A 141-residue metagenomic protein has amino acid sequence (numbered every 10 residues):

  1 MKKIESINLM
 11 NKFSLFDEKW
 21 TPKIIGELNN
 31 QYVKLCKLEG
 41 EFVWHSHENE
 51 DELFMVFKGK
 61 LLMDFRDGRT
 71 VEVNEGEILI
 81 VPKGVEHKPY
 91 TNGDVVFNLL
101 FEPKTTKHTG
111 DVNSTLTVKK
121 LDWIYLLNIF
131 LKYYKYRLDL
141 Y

Functional and structural regions predicted by a protein language model:
M1-K34, S114-Y133, R137, Y141: A short, N-terminal "cap"/entry segment at the start of jelly-roll beta-barrel domains of the cupin/DSBH fold
N29, F57-K58, N74-E75: A cytosolic small-molecule/anion-sensing beta-strand core signal
Q31-Y32, L61, R69, V85: Short acidic/polar mixed-charge low-complexity motifs
V33, F42-W44, G59-D64, I78-L79: Short beta-strand segments in beta-sandwich/barrel cores
K37-L38, H47-M63: Short, conserved beta-strand element in jelly-roll/cupin
H45-H47, H87: Histidine-centered active-site/metal-ligand motif
D67-K83: Short acidic-glycine-tyrosine-enriched beta hairpin
K83-V112: Ligand-binding loop in jelly-roll beta-barrel domains
